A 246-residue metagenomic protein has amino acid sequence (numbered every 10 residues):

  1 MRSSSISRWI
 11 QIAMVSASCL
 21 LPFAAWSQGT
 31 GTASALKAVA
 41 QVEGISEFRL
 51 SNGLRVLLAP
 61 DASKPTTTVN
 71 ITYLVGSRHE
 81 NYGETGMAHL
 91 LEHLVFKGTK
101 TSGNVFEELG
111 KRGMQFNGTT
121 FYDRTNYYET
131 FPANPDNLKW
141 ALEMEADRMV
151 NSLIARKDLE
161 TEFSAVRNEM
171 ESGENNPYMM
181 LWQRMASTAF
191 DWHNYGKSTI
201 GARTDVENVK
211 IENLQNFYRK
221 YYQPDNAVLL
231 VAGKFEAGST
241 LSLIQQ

Functional and structural regions predicted by a protein language model:
M1-S7: N-terminal secretory signal peptides that target proteins for export/translocation
R2, R49, E107-Q246: Charge-rich, well-structured scaffold segments of protease-associated domains
Q11-P22: Bacterial N-terminal signal peptides
A25-G29: Boundary at the C-terminal end of the N-terminal hydrophobic targeting segment
A38-Y73: Mature N-terminal segment immediately following signal peptide/propeptide cleavage in secreted/periplasmic
N52, P60-A62, Y73-V75, K100 (+2 more regions): A mature extracytoplasmic/lumenal domain signature
K64-T66, S102, P224: A cross-taxa feature marking solvent-exposed loop/turn segments within ectodomains of secreted and single-pass membrane
T68-P132, K197-I200: M16/MPP (pitrilysin/insulinase) zinc-metallopeptidase core fold and M16-derived inactive scaffolds
